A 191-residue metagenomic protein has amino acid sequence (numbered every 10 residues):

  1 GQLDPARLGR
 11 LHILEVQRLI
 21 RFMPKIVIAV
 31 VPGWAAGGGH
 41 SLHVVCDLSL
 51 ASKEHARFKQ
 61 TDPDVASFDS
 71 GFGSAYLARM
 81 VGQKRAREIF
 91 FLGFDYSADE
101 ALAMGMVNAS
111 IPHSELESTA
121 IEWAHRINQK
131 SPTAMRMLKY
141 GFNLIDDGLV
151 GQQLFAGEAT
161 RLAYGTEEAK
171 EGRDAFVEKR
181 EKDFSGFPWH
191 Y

Functional and structural regions predicted by a protein language model:
G1-P32, G73, L154, W189-H190: An acidic, glycine-rich surface segment that forms the CoA-thioester-binding/catalytic face of crotonase-fold enzymes
R10, L14, G37, G71 (+3 more regions): Glycine-rich phosphate-binding loop at the start of an alpha helix
I13, S74, Q83-A86, M135-L138 (+2 more regions): A general structural signal for well-ordered alpha-helical segments in protein cores
E15-F22, V30, A36-F90, M104 (+2 more regions): CoA-thioester-processing core
L48, E88, L92-F94, E100 (+3 more regions): Well-ordered beta-strand positions
A51-A56, V107-L154, R161, E167 (+1 more regions): C-terminal long alpha-helix characteristic of the crotonase
Q83-R87, Y96-A103, S131-R136: Short, structured loop/turn "capping" segments at alpha-beta junctions
